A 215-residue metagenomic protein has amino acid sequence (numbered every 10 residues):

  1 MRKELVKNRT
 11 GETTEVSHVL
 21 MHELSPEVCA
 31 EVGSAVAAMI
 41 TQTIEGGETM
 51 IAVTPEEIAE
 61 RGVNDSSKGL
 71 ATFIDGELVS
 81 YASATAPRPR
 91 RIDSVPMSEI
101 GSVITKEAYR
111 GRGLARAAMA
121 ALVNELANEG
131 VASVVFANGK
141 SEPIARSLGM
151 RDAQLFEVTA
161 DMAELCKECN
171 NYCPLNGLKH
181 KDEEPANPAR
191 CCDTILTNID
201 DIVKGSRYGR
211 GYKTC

Functional and structural regions predicted by a protein language model:
M1-E31: Conserved N-terminal entry element of GNAT/NAT acetyltransferase domains
R2-L5, F136-S141: Short, polar loop motifs at secondary-structure junctions
S34-V53: Helix-loop element at the rim of GNAT/NAT acetyltransferase active sites that forms part of the acceptor-substrate
G47-I104: A conserved beta-strand-loop-helix scaffold within acyl/acetyltransferase catalytic domains
T105, G111-N128, S147: Conserved acetyl-CoA-binding loop-helix of GNAT-fold acetyltransferases
L126-N138: Conserved GNAT acetyl-CoA-binding A-motif
G139-M162: Conserved active-site alpha-helix within GNAT-family acetyltransferase domains
C166-I199, G211-C215: Cysteine-cluster motifs in flexible loop/terminal segments that predominantly coordinate metals
